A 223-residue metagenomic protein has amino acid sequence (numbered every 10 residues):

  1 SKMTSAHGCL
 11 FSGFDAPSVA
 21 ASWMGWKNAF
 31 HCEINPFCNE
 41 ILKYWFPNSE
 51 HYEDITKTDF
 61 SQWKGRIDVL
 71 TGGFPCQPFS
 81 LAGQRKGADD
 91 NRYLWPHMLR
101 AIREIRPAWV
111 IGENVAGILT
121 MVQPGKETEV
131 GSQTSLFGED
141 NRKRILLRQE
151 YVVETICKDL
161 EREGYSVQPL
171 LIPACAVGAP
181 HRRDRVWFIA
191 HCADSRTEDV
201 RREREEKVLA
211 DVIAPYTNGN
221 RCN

Functional and structural regions predicted by a protein language model:
S1, V19-A21, F37-L42, F79-L81 (+1 more regions): A generic short-segment signal for beta-strand/edge and adjacent turn/coil regions
S1-K2, L10-A16, G125-K126, Y151 (+1 more regions): Class I S-adenosyl-L-methionine
K2, W26, F46, K64 (+1 more regions): Short, well-ordered coil/turn elements that cap or connect secondary structure elements
H7-T58: SAM cofactor-binding core of SAM-dependent methyltransferases, primarily the Rossmann-like beta-alpha-beta module
S12-G13, G72-C76: Glycine-rich His-Gly loop
H31, Y52, T71, I111-G112: Generic enzyme active-site microenvironment
F60-I67, F74-N223: Class I S-adenosyl-L-methionine
